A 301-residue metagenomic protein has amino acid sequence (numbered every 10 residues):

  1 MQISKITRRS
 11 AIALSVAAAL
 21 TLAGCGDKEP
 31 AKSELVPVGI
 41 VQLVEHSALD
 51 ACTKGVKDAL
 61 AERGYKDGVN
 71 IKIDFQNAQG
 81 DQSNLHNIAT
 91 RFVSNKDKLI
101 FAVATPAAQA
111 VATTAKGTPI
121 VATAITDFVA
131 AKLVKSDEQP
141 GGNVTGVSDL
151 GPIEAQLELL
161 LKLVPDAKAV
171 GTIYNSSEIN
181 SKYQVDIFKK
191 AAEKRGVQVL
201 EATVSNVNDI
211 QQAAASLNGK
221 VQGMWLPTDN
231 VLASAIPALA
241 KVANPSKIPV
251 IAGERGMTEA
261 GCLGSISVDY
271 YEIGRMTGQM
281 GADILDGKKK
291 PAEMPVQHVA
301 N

Functional and structural regions predicted by a protein language model:
Q2-R8, I12-V16, T21, C25-N301: Short hydrophobic alpha-helices and adjacent helix-cap/hinge residues
